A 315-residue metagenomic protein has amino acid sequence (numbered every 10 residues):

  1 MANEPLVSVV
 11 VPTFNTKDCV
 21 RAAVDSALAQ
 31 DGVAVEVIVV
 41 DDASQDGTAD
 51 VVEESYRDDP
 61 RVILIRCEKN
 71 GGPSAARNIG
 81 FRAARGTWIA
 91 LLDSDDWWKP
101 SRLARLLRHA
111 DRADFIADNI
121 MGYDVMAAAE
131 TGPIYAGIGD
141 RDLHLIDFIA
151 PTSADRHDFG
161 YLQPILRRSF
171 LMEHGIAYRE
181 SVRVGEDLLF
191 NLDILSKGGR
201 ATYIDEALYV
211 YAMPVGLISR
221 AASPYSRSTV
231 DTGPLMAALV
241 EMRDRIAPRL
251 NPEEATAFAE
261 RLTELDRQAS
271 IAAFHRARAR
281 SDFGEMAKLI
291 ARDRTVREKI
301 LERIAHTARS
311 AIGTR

Functional and structural regions predicted by a protein language model:
M1-T229, A308-A311: Nucleotide-sugar donor-binding/catalytic module of glycosyltransferases that assemble extracellular/cell-envelope
L189, S196, A201-R315: C-terminal subregions of glycosyltransferases and related glycan-biosynthesis enzymes
